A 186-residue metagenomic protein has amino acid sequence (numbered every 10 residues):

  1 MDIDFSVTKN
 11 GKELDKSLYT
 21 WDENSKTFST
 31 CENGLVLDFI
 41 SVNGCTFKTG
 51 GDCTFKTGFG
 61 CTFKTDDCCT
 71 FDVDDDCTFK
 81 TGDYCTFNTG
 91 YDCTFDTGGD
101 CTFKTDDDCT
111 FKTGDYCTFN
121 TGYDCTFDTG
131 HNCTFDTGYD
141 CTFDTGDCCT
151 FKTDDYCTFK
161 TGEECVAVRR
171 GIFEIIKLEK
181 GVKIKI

Functional and structural regions predicted by a protein language model:
M1-S41, T46, T54, T62 (+6 more regions): Intrinsically disordered, low-complexity terminal regions
N43-K160: Thr-biased low-complexity repeat/linker tracts and other Thr-enriched repetitive architectures
